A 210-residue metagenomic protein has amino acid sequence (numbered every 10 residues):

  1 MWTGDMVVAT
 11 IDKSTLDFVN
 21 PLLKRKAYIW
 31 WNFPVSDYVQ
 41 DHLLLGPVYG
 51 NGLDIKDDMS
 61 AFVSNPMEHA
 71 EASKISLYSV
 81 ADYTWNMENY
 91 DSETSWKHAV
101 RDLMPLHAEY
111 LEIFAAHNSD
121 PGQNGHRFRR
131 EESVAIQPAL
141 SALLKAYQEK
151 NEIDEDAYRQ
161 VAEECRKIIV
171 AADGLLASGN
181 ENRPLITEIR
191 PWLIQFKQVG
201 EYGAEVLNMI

Functional and structural regions predicted by a protein language model:
M1-E93: Catalytic-core regions of glycoside hydrolase
D91-I210: C-terminal functional modules
